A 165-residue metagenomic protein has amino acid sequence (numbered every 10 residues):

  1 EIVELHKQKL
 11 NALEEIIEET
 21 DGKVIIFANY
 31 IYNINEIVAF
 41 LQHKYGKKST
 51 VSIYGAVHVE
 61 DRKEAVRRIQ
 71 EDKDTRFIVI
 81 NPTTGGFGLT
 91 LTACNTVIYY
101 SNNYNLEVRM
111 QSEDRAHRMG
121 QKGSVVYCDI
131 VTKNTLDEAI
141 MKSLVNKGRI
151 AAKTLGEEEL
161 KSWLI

Functional and structural regions predicted by a protein language model:
E1-I78, P82-L89, E157-I165: Conserved Helicase C-terminal RecA-like lobe
V38-F40, L89-A93, M110-Q111, M141-K142: Short amphipathic alpha-helical segments
Y54, I80, T92, C128 (+1 more regions): Residue-level detector of conserved, well-ordered beta-strand and adjacent loop positions that form binding/recognition
Y54-H58, S101-L106: Short, acidic/turn-prone active-site loops that include or flank metal/cofactor- and phosphate-binding residues
I78, V97-I98, A116: Short, well-ordered beta-strand core segments
L89-N102, V125-I130: A short beta-strand element within the Helicase C-terminal
Y104-I165: A conserved SF2-helicase RecA2
